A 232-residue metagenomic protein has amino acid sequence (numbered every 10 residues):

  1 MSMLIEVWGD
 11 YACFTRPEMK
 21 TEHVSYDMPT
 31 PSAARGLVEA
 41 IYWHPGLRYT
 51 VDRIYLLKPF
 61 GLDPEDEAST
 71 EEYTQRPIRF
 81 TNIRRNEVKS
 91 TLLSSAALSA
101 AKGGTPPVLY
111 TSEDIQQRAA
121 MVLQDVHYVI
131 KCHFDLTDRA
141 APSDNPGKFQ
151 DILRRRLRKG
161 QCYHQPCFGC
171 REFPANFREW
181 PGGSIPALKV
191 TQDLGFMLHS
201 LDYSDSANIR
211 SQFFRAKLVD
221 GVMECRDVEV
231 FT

Functional and structural regions predicted by a protein language model:
M1-S95: Long alpha-helical, hydrophobic tracts
S69, R79-T232: Internal, well-folded beta-alpha domain core
